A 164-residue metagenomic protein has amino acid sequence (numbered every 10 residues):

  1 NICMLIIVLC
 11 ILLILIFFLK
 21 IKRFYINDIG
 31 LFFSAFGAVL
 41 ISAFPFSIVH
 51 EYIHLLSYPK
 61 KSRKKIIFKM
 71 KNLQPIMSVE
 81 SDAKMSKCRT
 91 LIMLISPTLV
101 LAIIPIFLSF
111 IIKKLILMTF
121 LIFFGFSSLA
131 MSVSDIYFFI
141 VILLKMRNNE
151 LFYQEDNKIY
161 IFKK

Functional and structural regions predicted by a protein language model:
N1-K20, I76-K164: Metalloprotease/metallohydrolase-associated module, dominated by Zn2+-dependent proteases
L19-D28: Membrane-interface helix termini and inter-helical loops of multi-pass transporters
Y25, F33-S34, K69, I111 (+2 more regions): Compositionally biased, low-structure terminal segments
G30-S47: Short pre-active-site segment immediately N-terminal to the catalytic Zn-binding motif
F46-P59, P97: Active-site recognition of the HExxH zinc-binding catalytic motif
H54-I66, K145: Catalytic Zn2+-binding segment of zinc metalloproteases
S62-S81: Juxtamembrane inter-helical linkers in multi-pass membrane proteins
